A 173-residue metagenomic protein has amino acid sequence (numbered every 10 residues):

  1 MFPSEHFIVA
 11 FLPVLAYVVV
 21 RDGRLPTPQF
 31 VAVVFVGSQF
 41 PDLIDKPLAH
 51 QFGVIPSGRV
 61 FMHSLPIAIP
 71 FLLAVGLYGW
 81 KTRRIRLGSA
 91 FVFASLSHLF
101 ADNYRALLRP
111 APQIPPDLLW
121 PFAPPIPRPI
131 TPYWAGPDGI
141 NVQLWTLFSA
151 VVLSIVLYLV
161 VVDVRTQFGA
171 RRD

Functional and structural regions predicted by a protein language model:
M1-D173: N-terminal membrane-targeting hydrophobic helices
